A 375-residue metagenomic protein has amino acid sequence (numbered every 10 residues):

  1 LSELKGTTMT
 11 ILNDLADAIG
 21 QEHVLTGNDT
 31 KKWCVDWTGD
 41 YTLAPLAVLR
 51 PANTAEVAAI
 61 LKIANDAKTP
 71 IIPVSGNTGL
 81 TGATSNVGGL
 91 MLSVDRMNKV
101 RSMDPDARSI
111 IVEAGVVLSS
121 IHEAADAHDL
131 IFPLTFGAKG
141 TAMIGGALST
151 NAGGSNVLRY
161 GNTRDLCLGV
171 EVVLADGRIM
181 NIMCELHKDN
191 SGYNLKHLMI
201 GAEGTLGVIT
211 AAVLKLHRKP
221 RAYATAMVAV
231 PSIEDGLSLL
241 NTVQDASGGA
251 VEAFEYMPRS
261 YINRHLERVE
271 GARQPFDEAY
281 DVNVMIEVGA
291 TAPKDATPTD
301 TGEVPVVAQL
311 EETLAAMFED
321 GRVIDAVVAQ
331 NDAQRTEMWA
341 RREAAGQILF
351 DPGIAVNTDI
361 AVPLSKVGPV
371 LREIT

Functional and structural regions predicted by a protein language model:
S2-T375: Noncatalytic alpha-helical scaffold of FAD-dependent oxidoreductases
